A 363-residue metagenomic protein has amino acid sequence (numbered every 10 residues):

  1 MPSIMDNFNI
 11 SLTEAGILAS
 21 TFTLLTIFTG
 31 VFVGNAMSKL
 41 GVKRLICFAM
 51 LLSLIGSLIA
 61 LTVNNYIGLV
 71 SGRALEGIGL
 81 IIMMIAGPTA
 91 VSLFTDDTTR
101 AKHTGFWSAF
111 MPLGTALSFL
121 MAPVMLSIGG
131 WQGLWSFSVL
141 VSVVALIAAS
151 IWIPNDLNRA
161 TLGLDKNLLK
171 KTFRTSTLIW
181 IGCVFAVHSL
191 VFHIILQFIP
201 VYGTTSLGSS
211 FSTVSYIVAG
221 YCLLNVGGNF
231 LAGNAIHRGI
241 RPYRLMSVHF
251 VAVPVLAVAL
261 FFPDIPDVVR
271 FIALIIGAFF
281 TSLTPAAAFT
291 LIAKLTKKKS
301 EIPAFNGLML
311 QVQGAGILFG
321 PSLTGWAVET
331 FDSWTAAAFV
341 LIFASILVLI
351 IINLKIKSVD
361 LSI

Functional and structural regions predicted by a protein language model:
T23-V31, T115-A116, C222-V226, F230 (+1 more regions): Residue-level signature of mid-helix packing/kink "hotspots" within the transmembrane helices of 12-pass Major
T29-G41, N229-R241: Helix-to-loop junctions at the C-terminal end of transmembrane segments in multipass secondary transporters
K39-A49, H237-V251: Cytoplasmic membrane-interface "Motif A"-like loop-to-helix N-cap segments of 12-TM Major Facilitator Superfamily
G72-M111: Cytoplasmic helix-loop-helix junction between adjacent transmembrane helices in 12-TM secondary transporters
D97, G105-I153: Helix-loop-helix hairpin linking two adjacent transmembrane segments in secondary transporters
T177-A219, V226-N229: Extracytoplasmic gate region of multi-pass secondary transporters
P242-A288: C-terminal transmembrane helical hairpin of 12-TM major facilitator-type secondary transporters
T296-S333: A late C-terminal transmembrane helix in Major Facilitator Superfamily
